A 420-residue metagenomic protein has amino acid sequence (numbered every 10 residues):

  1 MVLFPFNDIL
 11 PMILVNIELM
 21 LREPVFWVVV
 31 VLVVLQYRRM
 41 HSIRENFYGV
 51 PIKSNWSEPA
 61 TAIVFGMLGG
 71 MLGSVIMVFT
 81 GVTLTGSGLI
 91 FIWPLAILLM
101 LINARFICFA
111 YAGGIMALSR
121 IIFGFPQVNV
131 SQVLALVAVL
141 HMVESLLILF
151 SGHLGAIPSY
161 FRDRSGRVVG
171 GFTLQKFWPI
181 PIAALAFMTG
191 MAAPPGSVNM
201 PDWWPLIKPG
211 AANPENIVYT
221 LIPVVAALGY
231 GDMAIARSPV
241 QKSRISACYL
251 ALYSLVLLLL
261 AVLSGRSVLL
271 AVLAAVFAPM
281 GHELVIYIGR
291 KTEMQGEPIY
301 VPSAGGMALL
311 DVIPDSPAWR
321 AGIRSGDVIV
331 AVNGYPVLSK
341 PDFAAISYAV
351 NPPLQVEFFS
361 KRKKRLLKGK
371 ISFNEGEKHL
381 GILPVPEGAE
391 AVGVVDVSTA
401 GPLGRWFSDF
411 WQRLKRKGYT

Functional and structural regions predicted by a protein language model:
M1-L3, D8-L21, V78-S87, S119-A135 (+2 more regions): Helix-coil boundary and interhelical linker segments in multi-pass alpha-helical membrane proteins
M1-V78: N-terminal signal-anchor module of multipass membrane proteins
L21-L35, V75-I92, V130-V139, A212-I222: Structural signature of hydrophobic alpha-helical transmembrane segments
L99-Y111, M233-R244: Membrane-helix interface "capping/anchor" motifs
S119-P239: Generic multipass alpha-helical transmembrane bundles of integral membrane proteins
P201-I207, L228-T292: Interdomain regulatory linker/hinge segments that flank or connect interaction modules in polarity/junction/synaptic
G289, E293, A344-G388: PDZ-domain C-terminal substructure recognizer with occasional recognition of PDZ-binding tails
A318-K340: Conserved PDZ fold ligand-binding element
